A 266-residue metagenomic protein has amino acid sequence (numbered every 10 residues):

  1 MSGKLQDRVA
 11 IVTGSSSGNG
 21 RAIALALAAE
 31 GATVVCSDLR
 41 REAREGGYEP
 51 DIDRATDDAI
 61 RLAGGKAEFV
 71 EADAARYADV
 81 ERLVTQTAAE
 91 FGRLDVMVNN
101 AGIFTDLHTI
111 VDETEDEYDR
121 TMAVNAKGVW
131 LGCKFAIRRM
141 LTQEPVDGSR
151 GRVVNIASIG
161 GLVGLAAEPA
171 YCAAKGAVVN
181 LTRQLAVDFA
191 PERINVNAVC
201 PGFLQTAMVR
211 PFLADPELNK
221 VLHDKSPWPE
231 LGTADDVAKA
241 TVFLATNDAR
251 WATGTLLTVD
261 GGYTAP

Functional and structural regions predicted by a protein language model:
S2-C36: Canonical Rossmann dinucleotide-binding motif of NAD(H)/NADP(H)-dependent dehydrogenases/reductases, specifically
R93, A190, N195, A252-G254: Short, small/polar-rich loop/turn modules that mediate ligand/substrate recognition or access, typified
L107, V163, K225-P227, T241-V242 (+1 more regions): Short C-terminal tail/terminal secondary-structure segment of NAD(P)H-dependent dehydrogenase/reductase domains
H108-I110, T114-D119, L222: Substrate-binding pocket helix/loop in short-chain dehydrogenase/reductase
C133, A174, T182: Active-site helix of classical SDR
R138, V187-P191: Alpha-helical segment proximal to the catalytic Tyr-Lys
S158: Residue(s) in the substrate-gating loop at a strand-loop-helix junction that position the organic substrate next
